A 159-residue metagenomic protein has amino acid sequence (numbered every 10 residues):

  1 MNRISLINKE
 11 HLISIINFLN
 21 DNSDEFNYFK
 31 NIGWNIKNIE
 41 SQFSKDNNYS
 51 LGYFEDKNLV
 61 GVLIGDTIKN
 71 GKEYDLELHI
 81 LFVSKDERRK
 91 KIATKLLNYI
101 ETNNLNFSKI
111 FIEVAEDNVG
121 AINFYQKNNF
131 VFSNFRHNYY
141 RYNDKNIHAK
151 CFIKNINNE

Functional and structural regions predicted by a protein language model:
N2-I4: Extreme N-terminal starter segment of soluble prokaryotic enzymes
L6-L12, I16-R88, L97-Y99, N103 (+1 more regions): Acetyl-CoA-dependent GNAT
N70, R136-N138: Short, Lys/Arg-rich nucleic-acid/phosphate-binding segment
S84-N98, A115-N123, K127-N128: Conserved glycine-rich acetyl-CoA-binding loop
N103-V114: Conserved GNAT acetyl-CoA-binding A-motif
A115-V119, N138-E159: C-terminal "cap" of GNAT-fold acetyltransferases
Q126-R136: Conserved acetyl-CoA-binding loop of GNAT-fold acetyltransferases
